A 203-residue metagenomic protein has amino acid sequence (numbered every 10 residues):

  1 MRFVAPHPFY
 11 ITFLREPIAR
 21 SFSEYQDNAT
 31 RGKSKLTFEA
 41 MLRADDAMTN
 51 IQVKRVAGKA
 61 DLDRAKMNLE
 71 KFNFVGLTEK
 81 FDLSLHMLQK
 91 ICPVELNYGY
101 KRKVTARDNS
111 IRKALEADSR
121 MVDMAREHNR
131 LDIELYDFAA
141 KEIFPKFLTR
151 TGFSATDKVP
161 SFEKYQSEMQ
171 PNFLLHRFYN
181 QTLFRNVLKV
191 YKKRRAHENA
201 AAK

Functional and structural regions predicted by a protein language model:
M1-R102, M124-E127, F153-T156: PAPS-dependent sulfotransferase catalytic domain
A44, H128, E168-N172, Q181 (+1 more regions): Surface-exposed polar/charged interaction patches
A44-D45, A60, R107, L131 (+1 more regions): Intrinsic disorder/low-complexity signal
N50, F72, S119, A140 (+1 more regions): Low-complexity, intrinsically disordered short peptide segments enriched in small/polar/basic residues
A65, L88, A114-D118, K203: Intrinsic structural disorder
N97-F178: PAPS-dependent sulfotransferase catalytic core
H176-K203: C-terminal non-catalytic accessory extensions
